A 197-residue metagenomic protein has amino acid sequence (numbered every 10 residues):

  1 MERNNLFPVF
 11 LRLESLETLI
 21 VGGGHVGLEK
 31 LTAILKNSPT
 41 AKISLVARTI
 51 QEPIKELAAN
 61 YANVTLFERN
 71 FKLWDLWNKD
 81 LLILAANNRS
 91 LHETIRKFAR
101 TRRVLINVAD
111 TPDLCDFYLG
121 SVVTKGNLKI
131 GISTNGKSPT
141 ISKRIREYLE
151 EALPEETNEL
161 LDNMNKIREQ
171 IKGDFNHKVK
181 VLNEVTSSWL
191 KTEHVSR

Functional and structural regions predicted by a protein language model:
M1-L57: Hydrophobic, well-ordered beta-alpha structural blocks that scaffold small-molecule cofactor pockets
E17, D80-L81: Structural motif
H25-V26, S90, G136: Residue-level detector of alpha-helix initiation sites
A47, L66-N70, D110: Short loop/edge segments at beta-strand edges and connector loops that shape dinucleotide/nucleotide cofactor-binding
A59-D75: Glycine-rich, highly charged phosphate/nucleotide-binding loops
L81-A86, H92-Y118: ADP-ribose/adenylate-binding Rossmann-like module
V108-N158: E1/E1-like adenylate-forming module used to activate ubiquitin-like modifiers and sulfur-carrier proteins
G136-R197: An accessory alpha-helical subdomain
